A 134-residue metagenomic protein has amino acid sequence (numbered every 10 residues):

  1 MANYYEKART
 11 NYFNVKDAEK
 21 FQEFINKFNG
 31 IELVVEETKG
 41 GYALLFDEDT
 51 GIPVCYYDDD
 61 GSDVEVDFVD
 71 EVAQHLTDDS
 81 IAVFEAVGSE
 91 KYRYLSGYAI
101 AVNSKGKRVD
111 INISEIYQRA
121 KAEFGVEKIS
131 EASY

Functional and structural regions predicted by a protein language model:
M1-F28, S133-Y134: Short, extreme N-terminal segment that most often corresponds to the first beta-strand
E6-A8, F13-D17, I31, R108-I111 (+1 more regions): Generic ordered-secondary-structure signal
N26-T38: A common structural junction motif
E37-Y134: Charged interaction segments
